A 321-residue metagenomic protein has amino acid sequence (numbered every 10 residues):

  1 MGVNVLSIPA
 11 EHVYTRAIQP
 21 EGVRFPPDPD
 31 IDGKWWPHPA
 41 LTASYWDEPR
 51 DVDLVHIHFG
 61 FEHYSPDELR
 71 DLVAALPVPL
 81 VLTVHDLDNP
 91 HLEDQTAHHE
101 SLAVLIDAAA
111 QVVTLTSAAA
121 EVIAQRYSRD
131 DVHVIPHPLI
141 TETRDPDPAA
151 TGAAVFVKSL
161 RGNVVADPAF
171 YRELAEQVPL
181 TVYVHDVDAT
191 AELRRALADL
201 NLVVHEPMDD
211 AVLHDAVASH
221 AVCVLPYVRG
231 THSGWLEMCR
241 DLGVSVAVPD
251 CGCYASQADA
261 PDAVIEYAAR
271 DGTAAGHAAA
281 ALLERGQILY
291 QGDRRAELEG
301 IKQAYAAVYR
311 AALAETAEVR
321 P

Functional and structural regions predicted by a protein language model:
Y45-P66, V81, V224-P226: Short N-terminal targeting/anchoring amphipathic segment
D71-V78, L92-Q111: Membrane-proximal helix-turn-helix segments that form the acceptor-binding/catalytic region of lipid-linked
D107-A124, S128-R144: Donor nucleotide-sugar binding/catalytic pocket of nucleotide-sugar-dependent glycosyltransferases
A150-A196: Conserved catalytic-core segment of nucleotide-activated headgroup transferases in glycan assembly
T190-D215: Nucleotide-activated donor-binding/catalytic signature segment of Leloir-type glycosyltransferases, i.e., the conserved
D215-T231, V244: Acidic donor-binding loop of glycosyltransferase active sites
S245-D250: Short hydrophobic beta-strand element within catalytic cores of glycosyltransferases and related nucleotide-activated
A269-G276, A281-P321: A charged, aromatic-enriched C-terminal amphipathic alpha-helix characteristic of glycosyltransferases across folds
